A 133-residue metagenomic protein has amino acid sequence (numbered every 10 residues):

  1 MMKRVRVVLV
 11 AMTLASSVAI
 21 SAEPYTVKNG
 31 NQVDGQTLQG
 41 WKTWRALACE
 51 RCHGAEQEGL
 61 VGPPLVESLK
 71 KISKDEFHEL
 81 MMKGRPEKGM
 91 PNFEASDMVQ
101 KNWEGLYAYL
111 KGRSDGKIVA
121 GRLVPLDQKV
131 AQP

Functional and structural regions predicted by a protein language model:
M1-L9: Bacterial N-terminal signal peptides that target proteins for export
K3-R4, G84, Q100: Short glycine/proline-enriched turn or capping motifs at secondary-structure junctions
V8-S17: Bacterial N-terminal signal peptides
A15, T43-A46: Processing junctions and N-termini across compartments
A22-Q36, A46-L47, P91-P133: Flexible coil segments in periplasmic/lumen-exposed cytochrome c-class electron-transfer proteins
N31-K42, R51-N92: Gly/Gly-Pro-rich "capping" loops immediately C-terminal to redox-active cysteine motifs in periplasmic/lumenal
